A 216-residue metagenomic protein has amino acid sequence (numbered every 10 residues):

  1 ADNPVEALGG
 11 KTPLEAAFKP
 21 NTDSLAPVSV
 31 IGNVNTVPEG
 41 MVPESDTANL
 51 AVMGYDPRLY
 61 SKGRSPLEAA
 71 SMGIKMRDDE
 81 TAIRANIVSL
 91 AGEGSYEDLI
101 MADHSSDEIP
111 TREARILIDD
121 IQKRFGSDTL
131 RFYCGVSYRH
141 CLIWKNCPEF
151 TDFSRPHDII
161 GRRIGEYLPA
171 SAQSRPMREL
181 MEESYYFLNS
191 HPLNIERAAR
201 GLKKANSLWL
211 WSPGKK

Functional and structural regions predicted by a protein language model:
D2, Y60, E149-T151, K215-K216: Short, acidic Gly/Pro/Ser/Thr-rich loop/turn segments
D2-Q122: Active-site nucleophile/metal-coordination loop of metallo-enzymes that catalyze phosphate/sulfate and related
P13, S212-K216: Core nucleotide-handling region used for phosphoryl-transfer chemistry
V42-S45, K204, L208: Solvent-exposed, non-transmembrane amphipathic alpha-helical segments
A102-S207, P213-G214: Glycine-rich, mobile lid/loop segments that gate access to catalytic sites or pores
